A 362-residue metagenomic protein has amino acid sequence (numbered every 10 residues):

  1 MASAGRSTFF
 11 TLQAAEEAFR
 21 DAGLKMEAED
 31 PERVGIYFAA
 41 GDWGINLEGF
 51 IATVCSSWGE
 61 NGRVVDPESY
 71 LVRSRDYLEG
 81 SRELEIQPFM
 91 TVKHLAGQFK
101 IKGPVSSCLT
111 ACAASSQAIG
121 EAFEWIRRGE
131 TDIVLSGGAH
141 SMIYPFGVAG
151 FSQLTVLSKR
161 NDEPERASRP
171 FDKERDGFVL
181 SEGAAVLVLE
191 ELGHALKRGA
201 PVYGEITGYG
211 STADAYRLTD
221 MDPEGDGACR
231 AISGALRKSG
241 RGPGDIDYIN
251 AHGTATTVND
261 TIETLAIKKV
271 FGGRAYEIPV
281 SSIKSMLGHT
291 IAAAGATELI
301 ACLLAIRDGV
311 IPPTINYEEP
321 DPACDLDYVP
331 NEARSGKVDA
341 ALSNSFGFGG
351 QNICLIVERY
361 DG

Functional and structural regions predicted by a protein language model:
M1-S106, A139-V148, P243-N259: Conserved beta-ketoacyl condensing-enzyme motif
S3-T8, E29-P31, R82-P88, S106-A114 (+3 more regions): Active-site nucleophile and cofactor-binding loops and adjacent substrate-binding regions of central metabolic enzymes
T11-A22, T91, E190-L192, E224-G240 (+4 more regions): Short, well-ordered amphipathic alpha-helical segments that serve as non-catalytic structural scaffolds within diverse
T11-L24, P88, V92, A96-F99 (+4 more regions): Active-site-proximal alpha-helical scaffold in enzymes
A15, I36, L95, S115 (+8 more regions): Conserved small-residue
G59-L78, G120, E124, H140-K197 (+2 more regions): Glycine-/small-residue-rich "gating" segment that lines the acyl/pantetheine channel and substrate pocket
E130-D176, Y209-P223, G253-D260, E277-D327: Acyl-CoA/ACP chain-elongation machinery
D162-S239, Y248, Y360-G362: Condensing-enzyme catalytic core mediating Claisen C-C bond formation in acyl metabolism
